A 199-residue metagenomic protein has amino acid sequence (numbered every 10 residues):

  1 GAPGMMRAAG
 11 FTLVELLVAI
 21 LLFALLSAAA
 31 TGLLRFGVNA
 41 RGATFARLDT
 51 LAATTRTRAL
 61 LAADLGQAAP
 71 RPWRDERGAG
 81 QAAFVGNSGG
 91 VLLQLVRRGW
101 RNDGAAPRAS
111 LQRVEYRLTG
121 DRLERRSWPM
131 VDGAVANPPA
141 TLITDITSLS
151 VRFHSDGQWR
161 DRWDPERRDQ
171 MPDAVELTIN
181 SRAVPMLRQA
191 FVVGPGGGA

Functional and structural regions predicted by a protein language model:
M5-L34: N-terminal single-pass transmembrane signal-anchor helix
A29-V131: Extracytoplasmic beta-strand-rich oligomerization domains located immediately C-terminal to a leader/signal peptide
N87, D169-M171, A183: Solvent-exposed loop and beta-edge segments used for protein-protein assembly and interaction
V96-D173, A199: Intrinsically disordered, low-complexity regions enriched in Pro/Ser/Thr/Gly and acidic residues
L177-A183: Short, exposed beta-strand-loop hairpins at the edges of beta-sheets in extracellular/periplasmic proteins
R188-V192: Edge beta-strands of extracellular beta-sandwich domains
